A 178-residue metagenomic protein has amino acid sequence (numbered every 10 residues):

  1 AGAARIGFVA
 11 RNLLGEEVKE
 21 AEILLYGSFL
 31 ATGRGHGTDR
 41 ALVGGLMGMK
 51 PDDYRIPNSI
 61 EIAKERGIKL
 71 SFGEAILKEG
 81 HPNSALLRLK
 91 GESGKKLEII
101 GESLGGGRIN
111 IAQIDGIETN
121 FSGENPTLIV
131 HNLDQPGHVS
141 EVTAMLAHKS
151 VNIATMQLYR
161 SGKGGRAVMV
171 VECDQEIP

Functional and structural regions predicted by a protein language model:
A1-I6: Conserved phosphate/anionic-ligand binding catalytic regions in large, soluble enzymes, centered on
N12-E22, G27-H36: N-terminal glycine-rich anion-binding loops that anchor highly charged ligand groups
R34, G44-M49, Y54-K64, L70-N83 (+1 more regions): A conserved regulatory-domain signal marking ACT and ACT-like small-molecule sensing domains and adjacent regulatory
T38-R40: N-terminal, charged/glycine-rich beta-strand/loop interface patches
